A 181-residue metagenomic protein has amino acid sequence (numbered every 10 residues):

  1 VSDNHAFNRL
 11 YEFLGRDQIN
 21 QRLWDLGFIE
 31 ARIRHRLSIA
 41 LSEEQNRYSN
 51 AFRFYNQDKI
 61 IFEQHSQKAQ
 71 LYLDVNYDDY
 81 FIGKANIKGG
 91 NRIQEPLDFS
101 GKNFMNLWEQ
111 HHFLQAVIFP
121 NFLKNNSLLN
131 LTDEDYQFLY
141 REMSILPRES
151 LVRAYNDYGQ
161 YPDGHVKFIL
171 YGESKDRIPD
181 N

Functional and structural regions predicted by a protein language model:
V1-N126: Active-site-adjacent helix/loop patches that line small-molecule binding or acyl-intermediate pockets
S100, N125-N181: Conserved SxxK-family serine transpeptidase/carboxypeptidase catalytic domain of penicillin-binding proteins
